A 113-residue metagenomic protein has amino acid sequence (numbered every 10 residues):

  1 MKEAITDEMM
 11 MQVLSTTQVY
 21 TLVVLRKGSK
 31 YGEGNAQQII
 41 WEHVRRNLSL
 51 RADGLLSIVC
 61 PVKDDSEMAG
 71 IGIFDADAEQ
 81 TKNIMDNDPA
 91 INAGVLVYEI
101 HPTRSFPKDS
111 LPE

Functional and structural regions predicted by a protein language model:
M1-E113: Conserved, structured core segments of small domains
